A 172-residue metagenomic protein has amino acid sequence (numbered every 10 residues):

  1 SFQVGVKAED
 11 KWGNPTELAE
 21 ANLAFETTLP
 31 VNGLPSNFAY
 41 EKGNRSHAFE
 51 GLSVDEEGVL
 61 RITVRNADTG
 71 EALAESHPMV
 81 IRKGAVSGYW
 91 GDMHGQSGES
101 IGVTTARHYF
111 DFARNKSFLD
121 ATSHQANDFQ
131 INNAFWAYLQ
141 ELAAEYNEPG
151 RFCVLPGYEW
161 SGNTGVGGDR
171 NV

Functional and structural regions predicted by a protein language model:
S1-A85: Core sequence-specific DNA-binding domains of diverse transcription factors
A85-V172: A metal-dependent hydrolase metal-coordination microenvironment
